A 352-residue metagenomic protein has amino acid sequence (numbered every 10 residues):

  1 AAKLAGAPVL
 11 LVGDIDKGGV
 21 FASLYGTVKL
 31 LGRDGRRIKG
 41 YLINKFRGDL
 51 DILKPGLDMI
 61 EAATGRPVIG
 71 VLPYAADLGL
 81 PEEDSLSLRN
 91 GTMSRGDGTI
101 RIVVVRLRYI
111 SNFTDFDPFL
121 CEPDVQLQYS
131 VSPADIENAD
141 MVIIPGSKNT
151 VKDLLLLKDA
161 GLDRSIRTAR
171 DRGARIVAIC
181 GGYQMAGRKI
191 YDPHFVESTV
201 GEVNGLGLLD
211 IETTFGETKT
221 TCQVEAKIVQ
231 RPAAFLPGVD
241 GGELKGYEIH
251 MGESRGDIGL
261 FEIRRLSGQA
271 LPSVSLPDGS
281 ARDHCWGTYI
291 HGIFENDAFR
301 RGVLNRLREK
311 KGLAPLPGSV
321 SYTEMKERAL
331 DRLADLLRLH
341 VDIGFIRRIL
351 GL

Functional and structural regions predicted by a protein language model:
A1-I15: Inter-motif core of Ras-like GTPase G domains
A2, L57-I60, F116-D117, L154 (+1 more regions): Short amphipathic alpha-helical segments and helix-helix/interface helices
A5-V9, R36-I38, N204: Short glycine-/polar-rich loops that comprise or flank the Walker A/P-loop and associated switch/sensor motifs
A7, R66, D171-R175: A short helix->loop->beta-strand "cap" motif at the edges of active sites that frequently abuts
V9, Y41, V142: Receiver (REC) domain switch-region micro-motif
D14, F21-Q128, S132-A139, P193 (+3 more regions): C-terminal lobe/tail of nucleotide-utilizing enzymes
I143-S147: Short glycine-/small-residue-rich Rossmann-like dinucleotide-binding loops
K148-A234, D240-K245: Cysteine-nucleophile active-site neighborhood
